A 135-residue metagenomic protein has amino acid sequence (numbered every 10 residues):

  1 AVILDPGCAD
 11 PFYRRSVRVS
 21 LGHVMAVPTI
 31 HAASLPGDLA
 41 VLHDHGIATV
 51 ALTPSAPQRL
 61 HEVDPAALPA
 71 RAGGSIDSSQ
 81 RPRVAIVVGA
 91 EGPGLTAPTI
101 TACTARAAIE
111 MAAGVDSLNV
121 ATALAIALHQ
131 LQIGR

Functional and structural regions predicted by a protein language model:
A1-R135: Post-transcriptional modification and biogenesis factors for structured RNAs of the translation apparatus
